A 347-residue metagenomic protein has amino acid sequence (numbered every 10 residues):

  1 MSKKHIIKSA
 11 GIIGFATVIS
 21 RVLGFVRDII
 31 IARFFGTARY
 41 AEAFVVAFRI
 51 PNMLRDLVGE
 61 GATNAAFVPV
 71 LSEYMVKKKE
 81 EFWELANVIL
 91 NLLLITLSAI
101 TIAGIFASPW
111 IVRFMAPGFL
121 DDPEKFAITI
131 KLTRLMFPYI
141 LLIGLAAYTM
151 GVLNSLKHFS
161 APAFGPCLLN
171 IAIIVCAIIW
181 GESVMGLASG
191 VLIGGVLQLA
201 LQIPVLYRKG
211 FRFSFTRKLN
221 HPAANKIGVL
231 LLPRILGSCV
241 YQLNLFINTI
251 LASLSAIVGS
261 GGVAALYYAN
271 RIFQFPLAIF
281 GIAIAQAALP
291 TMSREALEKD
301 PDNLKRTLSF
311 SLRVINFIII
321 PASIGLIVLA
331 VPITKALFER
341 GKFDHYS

Functional and structural regions predicted by a protein language model:
M1-S347: Membrane-embedded alpha-helical bundles of multi-pass transporters/translocases, especially carrier/permease families
